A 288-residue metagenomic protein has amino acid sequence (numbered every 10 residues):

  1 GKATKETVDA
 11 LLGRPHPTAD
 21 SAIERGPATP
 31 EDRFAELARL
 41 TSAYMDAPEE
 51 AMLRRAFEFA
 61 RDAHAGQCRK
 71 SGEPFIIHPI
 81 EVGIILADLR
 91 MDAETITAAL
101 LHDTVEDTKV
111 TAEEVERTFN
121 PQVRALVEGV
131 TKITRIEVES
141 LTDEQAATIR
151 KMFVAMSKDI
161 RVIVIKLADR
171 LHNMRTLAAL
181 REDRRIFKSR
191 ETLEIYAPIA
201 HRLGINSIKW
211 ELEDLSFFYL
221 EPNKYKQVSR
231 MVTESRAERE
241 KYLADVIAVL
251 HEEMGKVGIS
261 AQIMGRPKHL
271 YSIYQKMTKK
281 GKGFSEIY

Functional and structural regions predicted by a protein language model:
G1-Y288: Active-site helical microenvironments for divalent-metal-assisted chemistry
